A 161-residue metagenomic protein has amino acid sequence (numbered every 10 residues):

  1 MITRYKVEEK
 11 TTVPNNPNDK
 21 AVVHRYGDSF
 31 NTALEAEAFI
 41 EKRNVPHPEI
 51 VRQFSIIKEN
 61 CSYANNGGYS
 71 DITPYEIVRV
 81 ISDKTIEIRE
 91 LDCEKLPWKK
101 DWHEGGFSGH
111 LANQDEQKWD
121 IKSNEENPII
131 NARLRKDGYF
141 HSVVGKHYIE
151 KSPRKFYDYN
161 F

Functional and structural regions predicted by a protein language model:
M1-Y26: Short aromatic-glycine-(Arg/Gly/Cys) micro-motifs in beta-strand/loop hairpins
N18-A38, R43: A short, exposed loop/beta-hairpin motif centered on an aromatic-Gly-Thr core
E37-I56: Short, mixed-charge low-complexity intrinsically disordered segments
S55-G68: Short coil-to-beta transition motif at edge beta-strands of beta-rich domains
N66-I72, Y159-F161: His-enriched metal-coordination microenvironments in redox/metal-binding proteins
I72-I81: Short beta-strand-centered aromatic/proline hotspots
D83-W98: Basic/aromatic-rich interaction segments and small domains that mediate binding to polyanionic partners
L96-F161: Intrinsically disordered, low-complexity, charged/polar segments
